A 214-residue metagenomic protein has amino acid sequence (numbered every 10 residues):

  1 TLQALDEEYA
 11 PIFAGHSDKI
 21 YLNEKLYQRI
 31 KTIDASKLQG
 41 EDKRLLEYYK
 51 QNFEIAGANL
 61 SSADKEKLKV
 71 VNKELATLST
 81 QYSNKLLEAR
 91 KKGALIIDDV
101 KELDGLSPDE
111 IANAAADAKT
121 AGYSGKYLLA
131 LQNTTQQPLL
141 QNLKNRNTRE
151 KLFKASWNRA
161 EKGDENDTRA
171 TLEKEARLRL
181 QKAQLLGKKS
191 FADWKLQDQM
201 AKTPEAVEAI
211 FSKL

Functional and structural regions predicted by a protein language model:
L2-Q197, A201-K202: His/Asp/Glu-rich acidic catalytic environments and adjacent acidic regulatory segments
K73, A206-K213: Conserved glycine-bearing catalytic or ligand-binding loops at nucleotide- and phosphate-handling centers of large
T171, K213-L214: Substrate-binding cleft of carbohydrate-active enzyme catalytic domains
